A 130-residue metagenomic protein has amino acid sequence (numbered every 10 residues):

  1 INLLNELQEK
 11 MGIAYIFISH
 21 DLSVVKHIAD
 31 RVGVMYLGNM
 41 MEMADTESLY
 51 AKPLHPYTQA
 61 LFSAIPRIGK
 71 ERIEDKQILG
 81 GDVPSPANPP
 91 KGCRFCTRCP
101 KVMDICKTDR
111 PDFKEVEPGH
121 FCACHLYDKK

Functional and structural regions predicted by a protein language model:
I1-E74: P-loop NTP-binding/switch modules centered on Walker-like glycine-rich loops
T46-K130: Charged, flexible cofactor/metal-binding loops and thiol motifs
